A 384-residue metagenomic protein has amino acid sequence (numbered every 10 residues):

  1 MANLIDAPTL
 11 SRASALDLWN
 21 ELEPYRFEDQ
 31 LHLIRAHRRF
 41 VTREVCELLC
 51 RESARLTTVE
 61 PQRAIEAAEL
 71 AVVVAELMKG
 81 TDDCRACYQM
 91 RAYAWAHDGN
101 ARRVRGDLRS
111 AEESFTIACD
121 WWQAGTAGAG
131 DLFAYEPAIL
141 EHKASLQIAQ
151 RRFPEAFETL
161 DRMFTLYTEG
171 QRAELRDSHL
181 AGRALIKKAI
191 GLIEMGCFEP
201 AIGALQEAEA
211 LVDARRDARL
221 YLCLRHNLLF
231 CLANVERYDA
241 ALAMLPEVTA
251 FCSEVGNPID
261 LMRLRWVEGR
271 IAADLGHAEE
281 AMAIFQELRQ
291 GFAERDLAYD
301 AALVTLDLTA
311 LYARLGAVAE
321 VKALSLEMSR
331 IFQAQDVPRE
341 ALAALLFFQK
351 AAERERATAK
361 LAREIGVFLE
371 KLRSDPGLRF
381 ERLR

Functional and structural regions predicted by a protein language model:
M1-E69, V73-K79, G366-R384: N-terminal alpha-helical interaction modules that lie
A2-E23, A283, E287-Q290, E294-R384: C-terminal non-catalytic interaction modules
A7-L18, E47-P61, M90-D107, Y135-R152 (+5 more regions): Tandem amphipathic alpha-helical repeat scaffolds
H37-V41, R55-R85, G106-L108, E113-D120 (+3 more regions): Alpha-solenoid helical-repeat scaffolds
V41, D82-Y93, Q123-H142, F153-E155 (+10 more regions): Alpha-solenoid helical repeat architecture
A64, L70-V74, A111, I117-A118 (+8 more regions): Tetratricopeptide repeat
A71-V74, M78, A118, G125 (+14 more regions): Alpha-helical solenoid scaffolds that mediate protein-protein interactions, centered on TPR/SEL1-like repeats but also
A75, D82, R102, W122-Q123 (+14 more regions): Eukaryotic all-alpha helical interaction scaffolds
